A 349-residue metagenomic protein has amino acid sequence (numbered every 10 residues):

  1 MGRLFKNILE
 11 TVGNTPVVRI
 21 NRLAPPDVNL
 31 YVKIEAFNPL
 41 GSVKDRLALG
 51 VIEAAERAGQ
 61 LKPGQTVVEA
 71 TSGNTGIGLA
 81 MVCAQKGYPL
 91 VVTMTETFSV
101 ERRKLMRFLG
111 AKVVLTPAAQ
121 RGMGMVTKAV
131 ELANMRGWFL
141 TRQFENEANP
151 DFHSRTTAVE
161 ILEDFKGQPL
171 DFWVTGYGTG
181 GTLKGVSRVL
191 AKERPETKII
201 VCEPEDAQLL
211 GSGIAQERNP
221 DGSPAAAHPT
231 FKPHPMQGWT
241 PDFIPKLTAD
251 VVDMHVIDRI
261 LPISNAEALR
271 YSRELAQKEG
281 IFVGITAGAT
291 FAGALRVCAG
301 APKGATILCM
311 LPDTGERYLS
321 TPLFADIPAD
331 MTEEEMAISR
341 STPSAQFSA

Functional and structural regions predicted by a protein language model:
M1-Q65, R340: Positively charged, low-complexity intrinsically disordered leader regions
V12-N14, V126, G137, K192-I285 (+2 more regions): Active-site/ligand-binding loops adjacent to catalytic centers
F37-V51, R142-I161, G284-G288: A glycine-rich, Thr/Ser-enriched phosphate-binding loop motif common to dinucleotide/cofactor-binding enzymes
E53-Q60, I77-P89, R107-F108, S187-R194 (+1 more regions): Alpha-helix C-terminal capping segments
L61-E96, P169-T182, I281, I285-A287 (+1 more regions): A short, small-residue-rich loop immediately preceding and capping a beta-strand
T66, T75-L132, L209-P224, L247-V251 (+1 more regions): Active-site-proximal loop->helix
R136-G181, G185-V189, A249-P262, A266-G280: Active-site/ligand-binding-proximal alpha/beta "capping" segment
